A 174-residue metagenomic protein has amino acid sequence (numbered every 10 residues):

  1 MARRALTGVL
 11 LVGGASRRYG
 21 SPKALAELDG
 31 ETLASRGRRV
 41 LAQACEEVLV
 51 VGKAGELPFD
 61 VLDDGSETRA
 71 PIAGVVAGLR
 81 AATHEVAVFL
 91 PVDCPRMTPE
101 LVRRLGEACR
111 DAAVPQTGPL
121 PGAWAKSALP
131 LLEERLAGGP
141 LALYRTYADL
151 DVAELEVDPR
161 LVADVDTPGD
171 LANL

Functional and structural regions predicted by a protein language model:
A2-L161, P168-G169: Nucleotide and nucleotide-moiety/phosphate-recognizing core
N173-L174: Acidic two-metal-ion nuclease catalytic site recognized across multiple nuclease folds, prominently DnaQ/RNase D-T
